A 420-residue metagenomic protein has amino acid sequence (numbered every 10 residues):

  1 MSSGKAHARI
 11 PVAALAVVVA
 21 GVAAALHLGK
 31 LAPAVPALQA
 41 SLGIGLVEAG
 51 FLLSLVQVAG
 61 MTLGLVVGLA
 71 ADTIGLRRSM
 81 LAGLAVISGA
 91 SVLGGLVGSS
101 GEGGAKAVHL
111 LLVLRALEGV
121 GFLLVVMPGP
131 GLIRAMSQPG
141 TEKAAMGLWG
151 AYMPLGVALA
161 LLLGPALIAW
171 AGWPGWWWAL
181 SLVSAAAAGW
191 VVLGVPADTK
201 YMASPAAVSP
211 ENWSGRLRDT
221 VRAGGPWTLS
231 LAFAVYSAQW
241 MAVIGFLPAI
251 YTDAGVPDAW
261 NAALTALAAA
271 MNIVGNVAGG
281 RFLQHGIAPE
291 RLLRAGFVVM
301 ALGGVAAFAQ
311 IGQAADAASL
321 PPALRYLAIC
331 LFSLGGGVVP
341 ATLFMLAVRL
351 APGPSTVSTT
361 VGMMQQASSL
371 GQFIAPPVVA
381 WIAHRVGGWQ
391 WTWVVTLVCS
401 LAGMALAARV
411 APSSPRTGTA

Functional and structural regions predicted by a protein language model:
S2-H7, D198-L229: Juxtamembrane intracellular "pre-TM" segments in multi-pass secondary transporters
G29, Q57-L65, V157-A158, A269-I273 (+2 more regions): Residue-level signature of mid-helix packing/kink "hotspots" within the transmembrane helices of 12-pass Major
A32, G225-A266, I273-N276: Extracytoplasmic gate region of multi-pass secondary transporters
T62-G101: Conserved MFS/SLC helix-loop-helix module at the cytosolic interface between two early adjacent transmembrane helices
L114-M153: Cytoplasmic helix-loop-helix junction between adjacent transmembrane helices in 12-TM secondary transporters
L148-P196: Helix-loop-helix hairpin linking two adjacent transmembrane segments in secondary transporters
E290-L343: C-terminal transmembrane helical hairpin of 12-TM major facilitator-type secondary transporters
P354-V386: A late C-terminal transmembrane helix in Major Facilitator Superfamily
